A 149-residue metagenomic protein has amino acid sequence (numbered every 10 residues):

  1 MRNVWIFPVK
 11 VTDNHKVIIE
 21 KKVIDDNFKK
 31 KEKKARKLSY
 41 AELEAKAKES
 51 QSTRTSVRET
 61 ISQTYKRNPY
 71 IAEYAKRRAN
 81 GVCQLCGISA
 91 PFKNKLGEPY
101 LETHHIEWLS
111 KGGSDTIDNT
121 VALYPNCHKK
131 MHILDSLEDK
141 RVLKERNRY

Functional and structural regions predicted by a protein language model:
R2-K34: Contiguous surface segments at macromolecular interaction interfaces
N27-F28, E32-P91, S114, N147: Short, charged surface segments at domain edges that flank catalytic/cofactor-binding sites
A75, H105, Y124, H128: Divalent metal-coordination and catalytic microenvironments
V82, T120-L123: Short pre-active-site segment immediately N-terminal to redox-active cysteine/selenocysteine motifs in thiol-based
A90-T120: Histidine-centered nuclease catalytic patch
P99-I106, D139-N147: Short cysteine/histidine-rich metal-coordination sites, predominantly Zn2+-binding motifs
L109-S110, N126-K130, N147-Y149: Glycine-rich loops and low-complexity Gly/Arg-rich segments that provide flexible linkers or classic glycine-based
L123-D139: Short Cys/His-centered divalent metal-binding micro-motifs
